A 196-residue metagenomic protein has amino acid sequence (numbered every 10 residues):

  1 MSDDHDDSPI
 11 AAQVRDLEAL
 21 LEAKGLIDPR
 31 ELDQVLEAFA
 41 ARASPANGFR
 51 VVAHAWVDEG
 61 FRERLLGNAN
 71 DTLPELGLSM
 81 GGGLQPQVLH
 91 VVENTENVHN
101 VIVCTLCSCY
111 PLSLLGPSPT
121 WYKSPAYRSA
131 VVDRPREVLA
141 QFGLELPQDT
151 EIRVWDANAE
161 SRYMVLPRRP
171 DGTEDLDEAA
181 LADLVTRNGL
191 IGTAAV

Functional and structural regions predicted by a protein language model:
S2-V196: Terminal, compositionally biased segments used for targeting/anchoring and flexible tails
